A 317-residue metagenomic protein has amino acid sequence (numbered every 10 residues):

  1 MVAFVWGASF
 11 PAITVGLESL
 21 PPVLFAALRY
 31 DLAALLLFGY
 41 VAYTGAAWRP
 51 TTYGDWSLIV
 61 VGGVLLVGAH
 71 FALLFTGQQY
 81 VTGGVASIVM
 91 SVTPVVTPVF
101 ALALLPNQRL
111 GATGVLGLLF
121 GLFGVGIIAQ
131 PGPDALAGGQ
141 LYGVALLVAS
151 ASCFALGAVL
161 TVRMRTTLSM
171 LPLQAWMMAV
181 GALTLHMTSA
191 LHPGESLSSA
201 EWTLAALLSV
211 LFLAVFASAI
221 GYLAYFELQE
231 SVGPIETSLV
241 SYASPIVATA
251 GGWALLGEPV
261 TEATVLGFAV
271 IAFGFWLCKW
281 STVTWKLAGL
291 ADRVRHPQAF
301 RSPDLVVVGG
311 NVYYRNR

Functional and structural regions predicted by a protein language model:
M1, A27-L35, W56-S57, V61 (+10 more regions): Hydrophobic residues within alpha-helical transmembrane segments of multi-pass solute transporters/permease subunits
M1, A34-V61, Q79, N107-V115 (+6 more regions): Membrane-interface interhelical linkers
A3, L28, A86-V92, V159-L183 (+1 more regions): Helix-helix packing/entry segments at the starts of transmembrane helices
F4-F10, F38-M90, V96, F100 (+2 more regions): Specific transmembrane alpha-helical segments of multi-pass solute transporters/efflux pumps, especially DMT/EamA
G16, F25, R29, G77 (+5 more regions): Hydrophobic/aromatic residues within transmembrane alpha-helices of multi-pass small-molecule transporters
S19-A69, P94-F100, C153-G157, A175-P193 (+2 more regions): Transmembrane alpha-helices of multi-pass small-molecule transport proteins
L24-A34, L66, L74-Q108, L118 (+2 more regions): Specific alpha-helical transmembrane segments that line the substrate/conduction pathway and gating interfaces
L110-G132, Y242-A243, G251, A263-W280: Hydrophobic transmembrane alpha-helices of multi-pass small-molecule transport proteins
